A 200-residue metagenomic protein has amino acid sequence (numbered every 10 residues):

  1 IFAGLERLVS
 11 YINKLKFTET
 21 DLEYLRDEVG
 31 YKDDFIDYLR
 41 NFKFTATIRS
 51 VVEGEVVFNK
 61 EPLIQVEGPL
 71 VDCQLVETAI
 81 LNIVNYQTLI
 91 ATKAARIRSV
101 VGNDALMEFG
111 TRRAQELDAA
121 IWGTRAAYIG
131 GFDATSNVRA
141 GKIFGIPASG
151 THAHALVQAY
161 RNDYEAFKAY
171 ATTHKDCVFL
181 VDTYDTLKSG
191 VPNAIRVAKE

Functional and structural regions predicted by a protein language model:
I1-G30: Intrinsically disordered, low-complexity, positively charged segments
G30, I36-T45, R49, G54-N59 (+1 more regions): Buried, small/hydrophobic-residue-enriched core segments of structured protein domains
